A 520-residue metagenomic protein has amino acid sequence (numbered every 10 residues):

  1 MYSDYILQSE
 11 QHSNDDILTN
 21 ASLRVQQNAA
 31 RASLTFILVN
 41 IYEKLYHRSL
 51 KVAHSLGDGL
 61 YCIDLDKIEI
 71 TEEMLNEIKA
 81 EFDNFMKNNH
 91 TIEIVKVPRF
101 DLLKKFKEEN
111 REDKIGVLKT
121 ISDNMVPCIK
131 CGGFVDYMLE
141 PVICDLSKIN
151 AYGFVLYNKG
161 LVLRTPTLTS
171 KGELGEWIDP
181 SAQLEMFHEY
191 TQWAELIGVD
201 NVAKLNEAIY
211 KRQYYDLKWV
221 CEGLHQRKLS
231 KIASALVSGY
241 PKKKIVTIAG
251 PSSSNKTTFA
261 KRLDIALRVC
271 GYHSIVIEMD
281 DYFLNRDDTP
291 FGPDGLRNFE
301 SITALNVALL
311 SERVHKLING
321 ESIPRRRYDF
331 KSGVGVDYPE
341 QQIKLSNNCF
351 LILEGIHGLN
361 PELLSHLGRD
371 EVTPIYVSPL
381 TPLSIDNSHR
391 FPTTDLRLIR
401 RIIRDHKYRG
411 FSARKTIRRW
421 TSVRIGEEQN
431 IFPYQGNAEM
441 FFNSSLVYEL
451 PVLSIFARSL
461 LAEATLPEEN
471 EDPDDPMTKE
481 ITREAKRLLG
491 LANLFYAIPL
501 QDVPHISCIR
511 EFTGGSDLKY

Functional and structural regions predicted by a protein language model:
Y2-A30, I41, Y46-R227, I232 (+1 more regions): Auxiliary tRNA-acceptor-end handling modules of aminoacyl-tRNA synthetases
V246-I248: Hydrophobic anchor at the beta1->P-loop junction of P-loop NTPases
N255: Conserved glycine(s) of the Walker
T258-L263, E278: Hydrophobic positions on the alpha1 helix immediately C-terminal to the Walker A/P-loop
I265-I275: Post-Walker A helix-loop "phosphate-sensing" segment adjacent to the P-loop in P-loop NTPases
I275-I277, L284-G333, F350: Conserved nucleotide-sensing/catalytic segment adjacent to the nucleotide-binding pocket in NTP-handling enzymes
S311-D370, W420-Y434, T513: Glycine-rich phosphate-binding loop used to anchor ATP phosphates in small-molecule kinases, encompassing both
S365-Y520: Conserved NTP phosphate-binding and transfer environment spanning the P-loop NTPase/kinase superfamily
